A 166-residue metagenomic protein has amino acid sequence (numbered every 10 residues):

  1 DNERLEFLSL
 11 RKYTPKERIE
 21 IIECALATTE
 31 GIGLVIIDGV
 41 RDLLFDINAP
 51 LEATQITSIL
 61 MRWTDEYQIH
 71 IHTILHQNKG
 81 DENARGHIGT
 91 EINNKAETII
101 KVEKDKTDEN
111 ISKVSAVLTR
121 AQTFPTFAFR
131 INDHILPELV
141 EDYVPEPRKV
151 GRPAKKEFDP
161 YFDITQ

Functional and structural regions predicted by a protein language model:
D1-L51, Q55: Conserved inter-motif catalytic segment of the P-loop NTP-binding fold
R11, P15, R85, V150-E157: Alpha-helix initiation/capping motif
R18, I92, E157-P160: Alpha-helical structural motif
E23-A27, S58-D65, Q166: Surface-exposed alpha-helical segments enriched in charged/polar residues
G33, L139-Q166: DNA transaction DNA-binding modules
L34, D42, L51-E141: Phosphate-binding/switch region of NTP-binding enzymes
D38, I88, V150: Short glycine-rich loop/turn motifs that provide flexible caps or phosphate-binding loops at active sites
